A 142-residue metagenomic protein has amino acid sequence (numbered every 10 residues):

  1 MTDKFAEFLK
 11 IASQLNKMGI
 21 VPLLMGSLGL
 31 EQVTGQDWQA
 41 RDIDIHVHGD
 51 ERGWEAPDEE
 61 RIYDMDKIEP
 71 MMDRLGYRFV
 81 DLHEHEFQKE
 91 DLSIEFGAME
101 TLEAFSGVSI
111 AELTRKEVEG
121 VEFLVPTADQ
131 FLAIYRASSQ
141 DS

Functional and structural regions predicted by a protein language model:
M1-S142: Compositionally biased terminal segments of proteins
